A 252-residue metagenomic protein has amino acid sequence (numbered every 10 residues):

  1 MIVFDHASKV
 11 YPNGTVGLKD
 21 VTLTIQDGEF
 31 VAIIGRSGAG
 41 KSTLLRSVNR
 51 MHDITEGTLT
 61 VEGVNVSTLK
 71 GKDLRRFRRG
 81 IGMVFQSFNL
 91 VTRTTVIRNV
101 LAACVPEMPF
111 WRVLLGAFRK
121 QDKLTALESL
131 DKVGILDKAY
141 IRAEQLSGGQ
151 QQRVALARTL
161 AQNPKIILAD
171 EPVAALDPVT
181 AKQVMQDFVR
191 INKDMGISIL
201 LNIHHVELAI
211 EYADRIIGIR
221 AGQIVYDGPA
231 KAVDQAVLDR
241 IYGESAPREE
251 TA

Functional and structural regions predicted by a protein language model:
N49: Helix-to-loop junction immediately C-terminal to a conserved catalytic motif
V64-N65, R112-D137: Conserved ABC ATPase "signature" region
R142-L146, Q150: Conserved ABC ATPase signature
N163: Conserved catalytic motifs of ABC-family nucleotide-binding domains
I167-D170: Catalytic Walker B motif of ABC-type/P-loop ATPase nucleotide-binding domains
P178-T180: Helix N-cap at the start of a conserved alpha-helix in ABC-type nucleotide-binding domains
I203-H204: H-loop/switch region of ABC-family ATPase nucleotide-binding domains
